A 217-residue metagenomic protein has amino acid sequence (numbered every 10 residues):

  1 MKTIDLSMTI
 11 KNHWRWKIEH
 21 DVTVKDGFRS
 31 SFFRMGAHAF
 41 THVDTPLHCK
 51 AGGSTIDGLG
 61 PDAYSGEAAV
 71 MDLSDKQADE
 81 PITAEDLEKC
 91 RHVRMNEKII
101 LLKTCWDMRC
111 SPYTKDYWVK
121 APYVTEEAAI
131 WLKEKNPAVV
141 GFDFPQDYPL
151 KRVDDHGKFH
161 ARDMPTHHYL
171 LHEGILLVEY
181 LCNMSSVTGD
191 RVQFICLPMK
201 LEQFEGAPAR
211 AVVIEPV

Functional and structural regions predicted by a protein language model:
M1-V217: Active-/binding-site microenvironments in catalytic and ligand-binding cores
